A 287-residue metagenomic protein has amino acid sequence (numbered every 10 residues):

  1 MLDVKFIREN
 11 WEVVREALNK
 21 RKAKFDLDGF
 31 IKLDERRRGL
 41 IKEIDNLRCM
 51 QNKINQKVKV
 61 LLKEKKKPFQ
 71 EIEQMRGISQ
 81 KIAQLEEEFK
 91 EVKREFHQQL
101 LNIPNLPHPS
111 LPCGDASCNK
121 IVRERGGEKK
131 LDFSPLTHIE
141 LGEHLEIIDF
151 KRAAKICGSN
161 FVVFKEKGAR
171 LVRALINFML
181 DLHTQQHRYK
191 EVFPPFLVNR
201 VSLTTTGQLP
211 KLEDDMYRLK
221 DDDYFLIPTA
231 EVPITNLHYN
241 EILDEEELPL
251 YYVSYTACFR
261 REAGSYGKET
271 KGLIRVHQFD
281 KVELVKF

Functional and structural regions predicted by a protein language model:
M1-K129, I147: N-terminal alpha-helical targeting/anchoring segments
E124-F287: TRNA-recognition modules of translation machinery and tRNA-sensing kinases, especially anticodon-binding
